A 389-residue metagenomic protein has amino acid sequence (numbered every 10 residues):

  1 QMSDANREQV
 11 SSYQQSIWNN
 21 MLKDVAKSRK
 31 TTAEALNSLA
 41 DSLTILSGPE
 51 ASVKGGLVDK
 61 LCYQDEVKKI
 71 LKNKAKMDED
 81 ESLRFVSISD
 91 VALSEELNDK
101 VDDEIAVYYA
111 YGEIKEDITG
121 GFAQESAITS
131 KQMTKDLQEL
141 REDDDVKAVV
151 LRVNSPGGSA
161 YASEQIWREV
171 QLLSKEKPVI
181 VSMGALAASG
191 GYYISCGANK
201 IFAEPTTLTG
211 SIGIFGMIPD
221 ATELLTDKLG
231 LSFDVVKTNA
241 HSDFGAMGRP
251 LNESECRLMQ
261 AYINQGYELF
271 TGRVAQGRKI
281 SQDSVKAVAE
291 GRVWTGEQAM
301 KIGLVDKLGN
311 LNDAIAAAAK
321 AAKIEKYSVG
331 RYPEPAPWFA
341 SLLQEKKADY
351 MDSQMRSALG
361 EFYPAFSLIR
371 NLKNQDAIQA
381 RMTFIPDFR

Functional and structural regions predicted by a protein language model:
Q1-I70, T222-L308, N312-A318, A322: Charged, glycine-interspersed solvent-exposed loop segments at helix/strand-loop junctions that cap or gate access
N20, E34, L39, G55 (+10 more regions): Extracytoplasmic
K27-S28, D59-E104, F215, T271-G277 (+1 more regions): C-terminal long alpha-helix characteristic of the crotonase
C62-L83, S182-N239, G309-E325: Flexible, acidic/glycine-enriched loop-and-adjacent beta/alpha segments that face the extracytoplasmic/periplasmic side
L97-L224: Cleft-lining beta-strand/loop regions that shape enzyme active-site pockets
D102-I105, Y109-D143, P333-R389: Intrinsic disorder and flexible/low-complexity segments
Y109-G112, G121, V153-S155, M183-A185 (+9 more regions): Active-site proximal loops enriched in glycine and acidic residues that flank catalytic Cys/His/Asp and coordinate
A160-Q165, Q298-K301, L343-E345: Short glycine/threonine-rich loop-to-helix capping motif typified by GTGT followed within a few residues by an Asp-Pro
